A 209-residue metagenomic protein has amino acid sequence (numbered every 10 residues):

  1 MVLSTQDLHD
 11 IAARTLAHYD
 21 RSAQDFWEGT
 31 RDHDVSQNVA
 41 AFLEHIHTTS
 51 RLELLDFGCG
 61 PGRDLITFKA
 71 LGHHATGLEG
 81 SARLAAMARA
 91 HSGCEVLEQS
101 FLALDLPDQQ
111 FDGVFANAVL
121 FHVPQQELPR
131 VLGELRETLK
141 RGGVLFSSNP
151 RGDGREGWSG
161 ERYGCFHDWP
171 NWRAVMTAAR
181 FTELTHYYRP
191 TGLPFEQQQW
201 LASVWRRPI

Functional and structural regions predicted by a protein language model:
V2-T49: Conserved class I S-adenosyl-L-methionine
S50-G60: Conserved class I S-adenosyl-L-methionine
P61-A103: Class I SAM-dependent methyltransferase SAM/SAH-binding core
L102-V114: A short acidic, Gly/Pro-enriched loop at the edge of an enzyme's catalytic core that lines a small-molecule cofactor
P129-R141: A short glycine-rich, Lys/Arg-flanked "PGG" loop and its adjoining helix->strand segment in the class I
G142-N149: Conserved beta-strand signature within the Rossmann-like core of class I S-adenosyl-L-methionine
R155-N171: Acceptor-substrate binding/catalytic loop of class I
T191-I209: Core SAM-dependent methyltransferase catalytic element
